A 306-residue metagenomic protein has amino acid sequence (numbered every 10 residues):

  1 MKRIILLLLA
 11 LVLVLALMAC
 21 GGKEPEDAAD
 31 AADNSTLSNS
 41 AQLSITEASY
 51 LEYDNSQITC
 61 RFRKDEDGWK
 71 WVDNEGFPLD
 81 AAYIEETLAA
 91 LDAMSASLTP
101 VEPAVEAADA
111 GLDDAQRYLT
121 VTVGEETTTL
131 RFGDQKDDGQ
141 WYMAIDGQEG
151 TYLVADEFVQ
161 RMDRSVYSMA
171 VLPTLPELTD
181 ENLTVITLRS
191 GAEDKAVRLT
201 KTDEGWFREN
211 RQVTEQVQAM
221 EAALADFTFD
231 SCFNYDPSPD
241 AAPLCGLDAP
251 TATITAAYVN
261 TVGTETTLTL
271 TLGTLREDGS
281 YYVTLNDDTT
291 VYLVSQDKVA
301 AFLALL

Functional and structural regions predicted by a protein language model:
I5-L8, G21-L306: A short-motif feature that recognizes glycine-rich, charge-decorated loops that bind or process nucleotide phosphates
L8-V14: Core hydrophobic alpha-helical membrane-spanning segments
A16-A19: C-terminal motif of bacterial Sec signal peptides marking the signal peptidase cleavage site
